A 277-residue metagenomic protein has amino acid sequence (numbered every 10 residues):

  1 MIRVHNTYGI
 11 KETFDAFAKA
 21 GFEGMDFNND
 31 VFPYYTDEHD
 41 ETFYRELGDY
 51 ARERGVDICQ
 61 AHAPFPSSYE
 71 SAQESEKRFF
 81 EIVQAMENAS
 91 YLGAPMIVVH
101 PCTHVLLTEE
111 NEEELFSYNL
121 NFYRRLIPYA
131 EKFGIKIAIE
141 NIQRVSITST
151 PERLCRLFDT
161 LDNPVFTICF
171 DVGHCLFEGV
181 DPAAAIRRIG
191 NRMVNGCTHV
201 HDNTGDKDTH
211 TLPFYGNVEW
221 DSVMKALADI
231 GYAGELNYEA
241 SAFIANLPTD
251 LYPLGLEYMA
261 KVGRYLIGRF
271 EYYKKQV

Functional and structural regions predicted by a protein language model:
M1, M25-F27, I58-A63, I97-V99 (+4 more regions): Hydrophobic faces of well-ordered beta-strands that scaffold small-molecule active sites in alpha/beta enzyme cores
M1-A94, E114, N163, N195 (+2 more regions): N-terminal pre-domain/capping segments
M1-H5, N28-D30, A63-P66, C102-H104 (+4 more regions): Active-site beta-loop-alpha junctions enriched in small/polar residues
M1-Y8, H39-E41, F79-I82, T108-F116 (+3 more regions): Short, mixed-charge, low-aromatic patches
T7-G21, R78, T148-F170, H174-V277: Histidine-acidic metal/acid-base catalytic patches
Y8-E12, Y50-E53, E70-I168, D250: Active-site acidic/histidine proton-transfer and metal-coordination neighborhood in alpha/beta enzyme cores
V31-Y35, S67-A72, V105-E110, F177-E178 (+2 more regions): A short acidic, helix-capping loop that chelates divalent metal ions and anchors anionic groups
E41-R54, F122-Y129, A185, S222-A226: Catalytic-core regions built around general acid/base machinery
